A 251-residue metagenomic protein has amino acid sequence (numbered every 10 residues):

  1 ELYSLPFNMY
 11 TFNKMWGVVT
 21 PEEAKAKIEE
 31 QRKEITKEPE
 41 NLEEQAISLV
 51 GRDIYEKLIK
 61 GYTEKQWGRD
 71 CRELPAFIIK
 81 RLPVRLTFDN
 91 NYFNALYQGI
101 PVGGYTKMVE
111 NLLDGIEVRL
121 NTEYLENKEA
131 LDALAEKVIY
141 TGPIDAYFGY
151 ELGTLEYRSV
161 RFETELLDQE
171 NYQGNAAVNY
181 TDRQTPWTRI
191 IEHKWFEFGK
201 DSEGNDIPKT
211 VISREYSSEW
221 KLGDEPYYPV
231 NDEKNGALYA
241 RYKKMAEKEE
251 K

Functional and structural regions predicted by a protein language model:
E1, L125-M245: Mid-domain catalytic core of redox enzymes that form a hydrophobic substrate pocket/lid adjacent to a catalytic redox
L2-P6, Y10-K137, T141-F148: Active-site/ligand-binding neighborhood in enzyme catalytic cores
E247-K251: Short FAD-binding loop at a beta-strand-to-alpha-helix junction that anchors the flavin cofactor in diverse
